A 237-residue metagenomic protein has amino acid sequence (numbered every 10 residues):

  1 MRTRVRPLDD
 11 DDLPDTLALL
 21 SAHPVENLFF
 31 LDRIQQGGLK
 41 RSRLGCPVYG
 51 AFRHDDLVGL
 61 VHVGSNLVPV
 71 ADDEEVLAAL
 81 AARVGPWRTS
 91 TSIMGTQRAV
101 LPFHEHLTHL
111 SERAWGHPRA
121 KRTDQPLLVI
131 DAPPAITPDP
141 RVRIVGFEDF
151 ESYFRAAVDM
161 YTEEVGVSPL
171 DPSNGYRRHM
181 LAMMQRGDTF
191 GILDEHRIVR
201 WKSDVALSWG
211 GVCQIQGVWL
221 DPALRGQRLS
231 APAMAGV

Functional and structural regions predicted by a protein language model:
M1-F30, P133-L170: Short amphipathic alpha-helix that is part of the acyltransferase structural core
T3-L8, A18, H23-P24, L31-S92 (+1 more regions): Conserved donor-binding loop and adjoining core beta-sheet/short helix segment in diverse acyl/aminoacyl transferases
C46, T123-L127, G187: Short hydrophobic/aromatic beta-strand or adjacent loop that forms the aromatic wall/cage of a ligand/substrate-binding
R53-L57, H62-P140: Acyl-donor-binding surface of acyltransferase catalytic domains
E74-R83, Q216-P222, G226-V237: Conserved acetyl-CoA-binding loop-helix of GNAT-fold acetyltransferases
P138-C213: A mid-sequence, solvent-exposed acidic-amphipathic segment
